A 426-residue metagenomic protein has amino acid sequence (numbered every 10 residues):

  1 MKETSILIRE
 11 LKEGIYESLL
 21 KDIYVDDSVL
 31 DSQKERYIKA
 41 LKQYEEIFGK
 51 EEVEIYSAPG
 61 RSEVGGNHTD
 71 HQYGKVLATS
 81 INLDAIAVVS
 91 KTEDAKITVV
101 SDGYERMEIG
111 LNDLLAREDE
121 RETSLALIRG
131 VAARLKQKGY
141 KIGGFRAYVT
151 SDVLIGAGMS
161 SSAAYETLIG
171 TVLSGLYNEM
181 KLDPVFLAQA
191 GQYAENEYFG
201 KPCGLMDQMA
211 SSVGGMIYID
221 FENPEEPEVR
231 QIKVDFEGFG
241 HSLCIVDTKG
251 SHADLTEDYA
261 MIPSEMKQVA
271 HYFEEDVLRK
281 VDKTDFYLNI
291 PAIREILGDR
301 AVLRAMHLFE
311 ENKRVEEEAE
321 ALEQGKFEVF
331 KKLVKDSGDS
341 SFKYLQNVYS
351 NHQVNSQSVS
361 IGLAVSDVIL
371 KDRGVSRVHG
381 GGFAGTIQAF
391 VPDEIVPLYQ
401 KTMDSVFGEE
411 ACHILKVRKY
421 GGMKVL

Functional and structural regions predicted by a protein language model:
M1-R61, I86, S90-R121, Y218-R377 (+1 more regions): C-terminal nucleotide
K75-E93, V213: Structural signature of FAD isoalloxazine-binding scaffolds in flavoprotein oxidoreductases
S80-N82, M159-E179, V391: DPxDG-like acidic metal-binding loop motif
T98-V100, G144-S151, K181-Y193, K331-D336 (+1 more regions): Beta-strand segments within the central parallel beta-sheet cores of soluble alpha/beta enzyme folds
Q137-F145, L173-L187, D393-V406: Phosphate-handling active-site elements
E179-P227, S337, L363-S366, S376-V378: Alpha/beta catalytic cores of group-transfer enzymes, especially the acyltransferase/condensing modules of polyketide
